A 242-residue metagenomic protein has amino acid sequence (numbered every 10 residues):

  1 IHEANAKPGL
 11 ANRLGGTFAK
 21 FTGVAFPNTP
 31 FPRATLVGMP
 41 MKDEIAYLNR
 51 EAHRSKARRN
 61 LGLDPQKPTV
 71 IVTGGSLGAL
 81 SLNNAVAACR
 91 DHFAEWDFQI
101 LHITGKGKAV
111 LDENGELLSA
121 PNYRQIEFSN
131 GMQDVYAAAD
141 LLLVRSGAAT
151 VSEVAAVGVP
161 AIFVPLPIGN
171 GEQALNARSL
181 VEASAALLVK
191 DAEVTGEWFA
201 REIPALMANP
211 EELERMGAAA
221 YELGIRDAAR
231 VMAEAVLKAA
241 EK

Functional and structural regions predicted by a protein language model:
I1-S55, N60: Active-site-proximal region of nucleotide-activated glycan assembly enzymes, centered on histidine/acidic-rich loops
H53-R59, L63-V144, A174-R178, V189-F199: Donor-nucleotide binding loops and adjacent catalytic segments primarily of GT-B fold Leloir glycosyltransferases
Q133, V151-V159, R178: Short alpha-helical segment that forms part of, or immediately flanks, the ligand-binding pocket in carbohydrate-active
A137-A139, A155-V164, A183: Conserved donor-binding/catalytic loop of nucleotide-activated donor transferases
V144, P160-N170: Short hydrophobic beta-strand element within catalytic cores of glycosyltransferases and related nucleotide-activated
S184, V189-K190, V194-E211: C-terminal "capping" alpha-helix adjacent to the active site of nucleotide-linked donor transferases in cell-envelope
A205, E212-R226: A short, well-ordered alpha-helix in the C-terminal region of glycosyltransferases
I225-K242: C-terminal alpha-helical cap of glycosyltransferases
